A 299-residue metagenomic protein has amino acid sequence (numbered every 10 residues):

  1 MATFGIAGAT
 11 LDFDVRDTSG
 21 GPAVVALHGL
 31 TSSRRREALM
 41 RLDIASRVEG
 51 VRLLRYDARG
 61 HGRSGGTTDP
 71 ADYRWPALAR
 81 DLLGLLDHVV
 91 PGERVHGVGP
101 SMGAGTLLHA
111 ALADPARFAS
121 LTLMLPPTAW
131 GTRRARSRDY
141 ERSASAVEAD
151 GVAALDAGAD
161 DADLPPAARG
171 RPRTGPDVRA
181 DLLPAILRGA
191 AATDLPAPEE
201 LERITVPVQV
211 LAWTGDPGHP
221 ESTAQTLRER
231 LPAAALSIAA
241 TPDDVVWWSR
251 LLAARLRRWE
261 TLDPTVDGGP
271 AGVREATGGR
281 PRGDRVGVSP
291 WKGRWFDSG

Functional and structural regions predicted by a protein language model:
A7-G65: Conserved HGGG/HGGXW glycine-rich cap/lid loop of the alpha/beta-hydrolase fold
H28, G99-S101: Conserved alpha/beta-hydrolase "nucleophile elbow" surrounding the catalytic nucleophile
L39, R52-V95: Active-site loop/oxyanion-hole signature of alpha/beta-hydrolase fold enzymes
G105-V147: Flexible "cap/lid" loop of the alpha/beta hydrolase fold
G170-E199: Hydrophobic, aromatic-rich cap/lid helix
I204, V210-A212: Short beta-strand/loop motif that positions the catalytic acidic residue of the alpha/beta-hydrolase fold
P217-T223: Conserved alpha/beta-hydrolase "acid-adjacent" motif
A233-R274: Catalytic active-site module of serine/aspartate enzymes centered on a nucleophile-bearing elbow/loop
